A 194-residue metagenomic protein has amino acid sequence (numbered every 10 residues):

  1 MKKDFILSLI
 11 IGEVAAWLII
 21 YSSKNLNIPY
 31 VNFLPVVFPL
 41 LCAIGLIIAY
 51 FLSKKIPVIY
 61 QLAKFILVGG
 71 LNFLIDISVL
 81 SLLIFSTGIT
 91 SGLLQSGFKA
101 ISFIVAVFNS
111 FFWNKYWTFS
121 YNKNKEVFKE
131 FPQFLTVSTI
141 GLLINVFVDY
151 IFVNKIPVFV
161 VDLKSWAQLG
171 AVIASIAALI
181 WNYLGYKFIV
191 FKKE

Functional and structural regions predicted by a protein language model:
M1-E194: Alpha-helical membrane-protein topology signature
